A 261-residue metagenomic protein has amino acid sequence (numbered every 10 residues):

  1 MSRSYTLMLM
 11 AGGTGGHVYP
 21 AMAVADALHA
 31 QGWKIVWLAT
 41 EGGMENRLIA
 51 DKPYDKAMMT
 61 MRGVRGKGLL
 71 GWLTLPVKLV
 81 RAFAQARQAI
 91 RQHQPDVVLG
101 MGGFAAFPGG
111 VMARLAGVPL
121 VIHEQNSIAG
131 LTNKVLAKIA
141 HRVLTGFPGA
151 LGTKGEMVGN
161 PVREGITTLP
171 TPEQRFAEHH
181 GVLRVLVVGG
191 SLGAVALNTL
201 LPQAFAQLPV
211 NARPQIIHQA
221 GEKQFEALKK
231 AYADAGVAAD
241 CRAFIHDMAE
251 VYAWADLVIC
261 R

Functional and structural regions predicted by a protein language model:
S4-G12, H29-K78, E222-Q224: Conserved nucleotide-sugar phosphate-binding/catalytic loop shared by glycosyltransferases and other
H17-L28: Short amphipathic alpha-helix
V24, G109, L201-A204: Hydrophobic residues within alpha-helices that form the first helical element adjacent to the glycine-rich loop
K34, M44, D55, R114-P172: Active-site-proximal region of nucleotide-activated glycan assembly enzymes, centered on histidine/acidic-rich loops
G43, L48, K52, T171-C260: Donor-nucleotide binding loops and adjacent catalytic segments primarily of GT-B fold Leloir glycosyltransferases
G43-R47, P95-A116: An aromatic- and histidine-rich active-site surface loop
G68-V97: An amphipathic, basic-hydrophobic alpha-helix
Q92-Q94, K138-I139, E250-W254: Alpha-helix C-terminal capping/helix-to-coil transition sites in glycosyltransferase folds
